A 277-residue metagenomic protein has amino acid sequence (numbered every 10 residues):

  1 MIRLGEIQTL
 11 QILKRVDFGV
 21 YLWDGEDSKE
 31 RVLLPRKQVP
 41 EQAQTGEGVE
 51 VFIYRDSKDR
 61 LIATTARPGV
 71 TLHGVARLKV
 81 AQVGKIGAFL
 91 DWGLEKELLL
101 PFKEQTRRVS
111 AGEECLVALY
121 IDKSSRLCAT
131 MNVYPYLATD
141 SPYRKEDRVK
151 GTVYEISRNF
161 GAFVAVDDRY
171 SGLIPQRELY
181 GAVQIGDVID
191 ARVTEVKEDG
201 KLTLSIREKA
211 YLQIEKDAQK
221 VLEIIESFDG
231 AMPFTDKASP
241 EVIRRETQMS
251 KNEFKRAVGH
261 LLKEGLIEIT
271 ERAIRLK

Functional and structural regions predicted by a protein language model:
M1-K277: Single-stranded RNA-binding regions, centering on S1/OB-family and related RNA-binding modules
